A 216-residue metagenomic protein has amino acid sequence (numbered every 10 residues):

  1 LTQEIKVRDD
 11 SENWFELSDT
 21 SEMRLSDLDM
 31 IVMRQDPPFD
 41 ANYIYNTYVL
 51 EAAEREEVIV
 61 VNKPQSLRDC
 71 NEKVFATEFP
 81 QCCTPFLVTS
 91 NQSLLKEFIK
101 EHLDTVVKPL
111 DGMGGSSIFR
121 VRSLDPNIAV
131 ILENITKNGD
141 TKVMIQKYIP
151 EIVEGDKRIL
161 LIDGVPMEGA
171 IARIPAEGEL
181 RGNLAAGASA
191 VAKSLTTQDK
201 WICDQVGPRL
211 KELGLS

Functional and structural regions predicted by a protein language model:
L1-V88: Conserved N-proximal alpha/beta basic substrate-recognition cap immediately N-terminal to, or forming the N-lobe
D9, P109-D111: Short acidic, glycine-rich loop/turn motifs
F39-N42, L67-K73, T77, L94-E97 (+2 more regions): Short, well-ordered, mixed-charge alpha-helical segments that flank or form enzyme active sites
T47-E51, A76, L95-K96, L132-E133 (+1 more regions): Short amphipathic alpha-helical segments and helix-helix/interface helices
V60, T105-V106: Hydrophobic beta-strand scaffold residues
Q81-L103: Rossmann-like NAD(P)H-binding beta-loop-alpha module
S93, K100-L103, D111-L213: Phosphate-binding site of ATP-dependent enzymes
S216: Small/polar glycine-rich anion-binding or flexible loop at a beta-alpha turn
